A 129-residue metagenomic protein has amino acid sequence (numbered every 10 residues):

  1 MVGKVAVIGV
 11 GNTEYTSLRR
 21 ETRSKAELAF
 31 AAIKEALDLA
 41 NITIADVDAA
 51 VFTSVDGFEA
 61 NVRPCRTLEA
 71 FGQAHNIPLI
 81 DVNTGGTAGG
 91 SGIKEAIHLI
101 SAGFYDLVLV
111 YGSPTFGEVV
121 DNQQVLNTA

Functional and structural regions predicted by a protein language model:
M1-T84, I97, S101-A102, L109-A129: Conserved "HGTGT" condensation-loop signature of ketosynthase/thiolase-family condensing enzymes that catalyze
T87-S91: Glycine-rich anion/phosphate-binding loops
